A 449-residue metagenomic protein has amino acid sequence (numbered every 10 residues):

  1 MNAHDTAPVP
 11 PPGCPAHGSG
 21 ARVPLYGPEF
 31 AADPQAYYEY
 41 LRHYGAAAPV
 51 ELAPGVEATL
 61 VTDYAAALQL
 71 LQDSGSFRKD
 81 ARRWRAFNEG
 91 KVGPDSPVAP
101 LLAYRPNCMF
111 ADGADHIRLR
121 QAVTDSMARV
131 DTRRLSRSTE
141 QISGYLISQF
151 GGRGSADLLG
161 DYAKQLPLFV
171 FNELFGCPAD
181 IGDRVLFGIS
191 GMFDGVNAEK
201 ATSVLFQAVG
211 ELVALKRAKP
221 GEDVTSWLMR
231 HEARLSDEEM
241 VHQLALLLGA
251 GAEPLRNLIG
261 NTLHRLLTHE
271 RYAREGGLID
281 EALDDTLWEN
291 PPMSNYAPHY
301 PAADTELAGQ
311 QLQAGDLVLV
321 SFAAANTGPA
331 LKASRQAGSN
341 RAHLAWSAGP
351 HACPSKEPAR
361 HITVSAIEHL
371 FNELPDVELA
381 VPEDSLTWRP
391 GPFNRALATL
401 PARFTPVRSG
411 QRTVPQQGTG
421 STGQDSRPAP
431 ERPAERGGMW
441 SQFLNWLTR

Functional and structural regions predicted by a protein language model:
M1-R449: Cytochrome P450
